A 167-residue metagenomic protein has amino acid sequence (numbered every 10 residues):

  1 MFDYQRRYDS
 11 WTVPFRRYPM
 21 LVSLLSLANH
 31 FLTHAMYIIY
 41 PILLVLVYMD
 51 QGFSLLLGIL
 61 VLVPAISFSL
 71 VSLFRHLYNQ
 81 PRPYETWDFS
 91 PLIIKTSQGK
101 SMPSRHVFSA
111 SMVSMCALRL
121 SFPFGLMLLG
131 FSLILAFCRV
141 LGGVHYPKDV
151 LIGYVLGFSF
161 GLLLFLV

Functional and structural regions predicted by a protein language model:
M1-I39, L55, V71-S97: N-terminal transmembrane-helix/juxtamembrane module of multi-pass inner/ER membrane proteins
M20, V45-G52, L120, L166-V167: Structural signal for the C-terminal ends of transmembrane alpha-helices and the immediately following loop
S23, L27, F53, L57 (+2 more regions): Hydrophobic, aromatic-rich alpha-helical transmembrane segments and their membrane-interface anchor motifs
L43-L70: Interfacial segments of alpha-helical transmembrane regions
L44, I66, L70, F74 (+3 more regions): Alpha-helical membrane-inserting segments
M49-G52, H76-Y84, G143-K148: Transmembrane helix-loop junctions in multipass membrane proteins, especially transporters and channels
V61-R75, L126-C138: Small-polar-interrupted transmembrane alpha-helices in polytopic inner-membrane proteins
D88-V167: Membrane-embedded catalytic cores of phosphoryl/pyrophosphoryl-handling enzymes
